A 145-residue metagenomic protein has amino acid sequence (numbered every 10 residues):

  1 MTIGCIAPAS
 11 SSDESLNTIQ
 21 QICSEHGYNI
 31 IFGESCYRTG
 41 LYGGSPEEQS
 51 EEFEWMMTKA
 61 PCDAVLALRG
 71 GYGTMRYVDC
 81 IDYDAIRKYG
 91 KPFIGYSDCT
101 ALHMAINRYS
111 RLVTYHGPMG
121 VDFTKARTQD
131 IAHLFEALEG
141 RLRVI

Functional and structural regions predicted by a protein language model:
M1-P61: ATP/NTP phosphate-donor binding region
P8-A9, E34-S35, L68-G70, Y96-C99 (+1 more regions): Fold-independent oxyanion-binding glycine-rich loops and adjacent beta-strand/coil segments at enzyme active sites
E14, G73-M75, C99-H103: Short glycine/serine/threonine-rich phosphate/pyrophosphate-binding segments that cradle anionic phosphate groups
S24-N29, T58, N107-R111, E136-V144: Generic secondary-structure signature for well-ordered alpha-helical cores
L41-G43, H103-A105, T124-Q129: Short, charged, surface-exposed secondary-structure boundary motifs
A64-M75, C80, Y96: N-terminal glycine-rich "phosphate-gripper" loop used for MgATP/nucleotide binding and carboxylate activation
Y83-A105, V113-G120: Short, acidic/small-residue loops that bind anionic groups at enzyme active sites
R111-I145: Conserved anion/nucleotide-ligand pocket segment
